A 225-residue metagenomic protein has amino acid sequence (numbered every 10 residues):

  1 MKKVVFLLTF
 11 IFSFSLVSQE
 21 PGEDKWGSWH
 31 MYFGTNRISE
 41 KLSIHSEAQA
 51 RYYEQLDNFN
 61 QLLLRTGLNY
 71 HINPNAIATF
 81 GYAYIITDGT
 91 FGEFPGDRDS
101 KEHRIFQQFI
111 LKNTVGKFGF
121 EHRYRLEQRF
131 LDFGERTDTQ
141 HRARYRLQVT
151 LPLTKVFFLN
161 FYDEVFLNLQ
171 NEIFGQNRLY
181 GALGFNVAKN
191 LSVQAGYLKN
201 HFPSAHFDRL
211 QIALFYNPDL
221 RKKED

Functional and structural regions predicted by a protein language model:
M1-G22: Bacterial Sec-dependent N-terminal signal peptides
Q19-T79: Start-of-domain marker
W26-S28, N60-L62, K101-I105, T139-A143 (+2 more regions): Residues that define the transmembrane beta-barrel architecture of outer-membrane proteins
Y32-N36, T66-Y70, Q107-L111, Y145-L151 (+2 more regions): Residues on the lipid-exposed face of transmembrane beta-strands in outer-membrane beta-barrel proteins
K41-S46, N75-F80, G116-F120, K155-L159 (+3 more regions): Repeated loop/turn-to-beta-strand initiation elements of outer-membrane beta-barrel proteins
A48-E54, Y82-D88, N113-V115, L126-F130 (+3 more regions): Transmembrane beta-strands of outer-membrane beta-barrel pores
D88-D99, F133-G134: Flexible, solvent-exposed loop segments that connect beta-strands
F161, I173-D225: Predominantly the C-terminal beta-signal and adjacent terminal strand-loop region of outer-membrane beta-barrel
